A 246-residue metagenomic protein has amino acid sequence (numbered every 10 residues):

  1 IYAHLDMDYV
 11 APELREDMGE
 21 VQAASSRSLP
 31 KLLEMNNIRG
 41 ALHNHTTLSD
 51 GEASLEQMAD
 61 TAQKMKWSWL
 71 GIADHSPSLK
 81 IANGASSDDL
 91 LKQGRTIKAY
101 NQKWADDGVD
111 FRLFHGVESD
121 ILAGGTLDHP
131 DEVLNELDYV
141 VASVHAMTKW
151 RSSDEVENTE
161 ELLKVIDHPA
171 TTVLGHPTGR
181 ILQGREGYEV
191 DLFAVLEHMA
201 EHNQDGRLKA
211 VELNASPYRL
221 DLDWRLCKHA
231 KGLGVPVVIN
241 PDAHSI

Functional and structural regions predicted by a protein language model:
I1-I38, N83-D205: Extended substrate/RNA-proximal surfaces in nucleic-acid metabolism proteins
A41-Q57, M147-S153: Active-site mouth loops of central-metabolism enzymes
H43, A62, D74, L113 (+4 more regions): Divalent metal-coordination and catalytic microenvironments
N44-T47, W67-A73: Ser/Thr-glycine-rich phosphate-binding loops at phosphate-binding pockets of nucleotides, nucleotide cofactors
E56-G71, R95-W104: Alpha-helical scaffold segments that flank or form the walls of functional sites
A59, Q63, I166-D167, A200 (+1 more regions): Non-catalytic positions within long, well-ordered alpha-helices that form the structural scaffold/packing of enzyme
T172, A200-E212, V235-I239: Short, surface-exposed connector motifs at secondary-structure boundaries
A215-Y218, V235-I246: Short acidic/histidine-rich active-site segments
